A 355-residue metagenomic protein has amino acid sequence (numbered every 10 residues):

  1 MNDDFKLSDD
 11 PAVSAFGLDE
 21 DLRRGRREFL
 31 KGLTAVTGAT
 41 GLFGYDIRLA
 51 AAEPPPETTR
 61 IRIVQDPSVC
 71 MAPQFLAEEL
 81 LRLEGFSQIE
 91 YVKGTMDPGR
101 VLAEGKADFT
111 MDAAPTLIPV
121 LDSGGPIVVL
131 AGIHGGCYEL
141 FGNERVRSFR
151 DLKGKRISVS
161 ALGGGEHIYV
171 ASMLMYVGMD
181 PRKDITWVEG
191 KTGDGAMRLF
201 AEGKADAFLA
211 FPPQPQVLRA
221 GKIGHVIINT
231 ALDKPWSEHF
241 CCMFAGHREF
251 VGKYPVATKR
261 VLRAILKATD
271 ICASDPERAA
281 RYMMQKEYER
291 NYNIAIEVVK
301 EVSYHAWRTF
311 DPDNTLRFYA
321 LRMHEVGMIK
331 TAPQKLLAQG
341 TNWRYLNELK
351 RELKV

Functional and structural regions predicted by a protein language model:
M1-G25, T37: N-terminal secretory signal peptides
D21-L22, E28-L49: N-terminal export signals
E53-T192, L199, D206-P212, I223 (+3 more regions): Short, glycine-/small- and polar/acidic-enriched structural segments that line small-molecule recognition paths
L81-G85, L232-S237, Y304-P312: Short, solvent-exposed loop/beta-turn-alpha elements that line the ligand-binding surface or hinge of extracytoplasmic
A114-P115, D194-Q285: Pocket-lining segment of extracytoplasmic ligand-binding domains
P119, M173, V217, Y282 (+1 more regions): Residues within well-ordered alpha helices
G252-T331: Secondary-structure end/capping motifs
H324-V355: Conserved C-terminal helix/tail region of periplasmic/extracytoplasmic solute-binding proteins
